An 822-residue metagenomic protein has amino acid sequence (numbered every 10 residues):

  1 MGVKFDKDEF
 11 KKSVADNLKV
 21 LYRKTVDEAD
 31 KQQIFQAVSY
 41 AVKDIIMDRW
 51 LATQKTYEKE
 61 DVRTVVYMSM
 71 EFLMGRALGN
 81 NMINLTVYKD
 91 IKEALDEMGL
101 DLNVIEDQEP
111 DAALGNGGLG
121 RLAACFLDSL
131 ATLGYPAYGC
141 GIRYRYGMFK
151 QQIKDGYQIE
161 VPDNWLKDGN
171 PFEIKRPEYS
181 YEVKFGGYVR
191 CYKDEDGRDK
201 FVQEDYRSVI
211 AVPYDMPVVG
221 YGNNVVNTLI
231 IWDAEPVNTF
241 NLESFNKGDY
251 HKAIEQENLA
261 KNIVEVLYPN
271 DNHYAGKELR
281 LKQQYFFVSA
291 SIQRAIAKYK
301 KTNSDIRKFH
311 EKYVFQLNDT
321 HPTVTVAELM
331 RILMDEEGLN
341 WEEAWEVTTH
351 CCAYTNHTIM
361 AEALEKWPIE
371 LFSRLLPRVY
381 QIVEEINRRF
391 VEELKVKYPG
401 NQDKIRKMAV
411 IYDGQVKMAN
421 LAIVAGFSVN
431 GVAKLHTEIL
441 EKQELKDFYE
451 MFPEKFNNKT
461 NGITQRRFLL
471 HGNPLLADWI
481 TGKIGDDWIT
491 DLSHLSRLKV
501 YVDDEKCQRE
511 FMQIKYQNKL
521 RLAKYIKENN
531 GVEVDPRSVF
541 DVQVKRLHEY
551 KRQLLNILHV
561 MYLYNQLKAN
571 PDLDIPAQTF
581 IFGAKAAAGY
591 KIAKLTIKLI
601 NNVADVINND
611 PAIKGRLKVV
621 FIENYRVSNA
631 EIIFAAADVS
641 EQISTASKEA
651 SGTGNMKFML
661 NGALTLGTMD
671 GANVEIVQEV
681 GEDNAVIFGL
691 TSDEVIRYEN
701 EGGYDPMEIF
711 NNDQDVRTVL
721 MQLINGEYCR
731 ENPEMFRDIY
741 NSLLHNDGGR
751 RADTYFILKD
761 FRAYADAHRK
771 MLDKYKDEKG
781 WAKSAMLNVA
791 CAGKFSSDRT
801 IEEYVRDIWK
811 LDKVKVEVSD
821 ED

Functional and structural regions predicted by a protein language model:
M1-D822: A conserved ligand/cofactor-binding region detector
